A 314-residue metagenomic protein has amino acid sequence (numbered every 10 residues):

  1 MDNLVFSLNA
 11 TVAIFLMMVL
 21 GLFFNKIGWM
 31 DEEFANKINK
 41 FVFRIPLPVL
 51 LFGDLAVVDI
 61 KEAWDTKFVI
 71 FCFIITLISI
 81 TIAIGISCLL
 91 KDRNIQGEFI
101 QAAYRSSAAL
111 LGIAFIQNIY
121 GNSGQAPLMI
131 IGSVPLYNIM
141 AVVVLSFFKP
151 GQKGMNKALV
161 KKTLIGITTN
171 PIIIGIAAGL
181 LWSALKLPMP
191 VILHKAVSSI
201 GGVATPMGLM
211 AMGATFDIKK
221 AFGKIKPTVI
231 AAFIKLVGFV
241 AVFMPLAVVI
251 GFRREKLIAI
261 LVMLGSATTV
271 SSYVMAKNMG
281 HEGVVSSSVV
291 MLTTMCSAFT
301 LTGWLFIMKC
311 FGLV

Functional and structural regions predicted by a protein language model:
M1-V314: Alpha-helical transmembrane segments of multi-pass small-molecule/ion transporters
